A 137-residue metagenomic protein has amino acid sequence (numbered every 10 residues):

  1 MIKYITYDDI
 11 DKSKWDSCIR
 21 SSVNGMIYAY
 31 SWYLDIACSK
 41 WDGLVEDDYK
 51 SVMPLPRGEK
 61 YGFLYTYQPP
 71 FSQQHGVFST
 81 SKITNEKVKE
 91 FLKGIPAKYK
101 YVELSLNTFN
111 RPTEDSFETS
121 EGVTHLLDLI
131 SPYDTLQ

Functional and structural regions predicted by a protein language model:
M1-I27: Short amphipathic alpha-helix that is part of the acyltransferase structural core
M1-T6, I10, E114-Q137: Acyltransferase donor/substrate-recognition loop-hinge adjacent to the catalytic core
S17, W32-E90: Conserved donor-binding loop and adjoining core beta-sheet/short helix segment in diverse acyl/aminoacyl transferases
S21-S22, S39-K40, K98: Structured helix-beta-strand junction loops
G25-L34, E103-N107: A short, aromatic/hydrophobic, helix- or strand-capping loop or linear motif that either lines the entrance/gate
G58-Y61, T108-R111, P132: Short, solvent-exposed loop/turn segments at secondary-structure junctions
T84-T124: Non-catalytic accessory segments adjacent to catalytic cores
